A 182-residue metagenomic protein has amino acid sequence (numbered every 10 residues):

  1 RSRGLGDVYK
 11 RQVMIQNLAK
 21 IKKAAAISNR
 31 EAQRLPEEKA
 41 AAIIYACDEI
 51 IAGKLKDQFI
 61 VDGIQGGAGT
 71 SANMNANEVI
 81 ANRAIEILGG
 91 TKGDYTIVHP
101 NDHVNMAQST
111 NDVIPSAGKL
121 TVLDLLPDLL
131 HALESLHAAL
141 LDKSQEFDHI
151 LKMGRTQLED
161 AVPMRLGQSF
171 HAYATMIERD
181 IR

Functional and structural regions predicted by a protein language model:
S2-Y9: Short, small-residue-biased leader/transition segments that mark boundaries at the very start of proteins
R3, I60-A81, Q108-P115: Conserved phosphate/anionic-ligand binding catalytic regions in large, soluble enzymes, centered on
R11-I15, Q33-E37, G66, T70 (+5 more regions): Hydrophobic alpha-helical scaffolding
L18-A19, K23-A26, L140-E146: N-terminal leader/propeptide and maturation segments of large enzyme subunits in energy/redox metabolism and hydrolases
A24-I60: Anion-binding (especially nucleotide phosphate/pyrophosphate-binding) glycine-rich loop and adjoining beta-alpha core
A26-Q33, A72-L88, G118-S135: Alpha-helical support elements that line or immediately flank enzyme active sites and cofactor-binding pockets
A40-A46, F59-A68, Y95-N105: Short, glycine/charge-rich beta-strand/loop segments that flank catalytic centers and engage negatively charged groups
G89-R182: Glycine-rich, mobile lid/loop segments that gate access to catalytic sites or pores
